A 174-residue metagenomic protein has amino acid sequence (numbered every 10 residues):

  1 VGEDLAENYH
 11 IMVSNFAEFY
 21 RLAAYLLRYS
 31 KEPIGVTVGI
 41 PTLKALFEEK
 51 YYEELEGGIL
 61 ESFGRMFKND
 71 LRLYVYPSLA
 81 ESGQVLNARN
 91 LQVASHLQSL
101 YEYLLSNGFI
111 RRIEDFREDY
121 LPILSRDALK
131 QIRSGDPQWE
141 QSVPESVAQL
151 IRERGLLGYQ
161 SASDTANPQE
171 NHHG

Functional and structural regions predicted by a protein language model:
V1-G174: Nucleotidyltransferase catalytic core that binds NTPs
